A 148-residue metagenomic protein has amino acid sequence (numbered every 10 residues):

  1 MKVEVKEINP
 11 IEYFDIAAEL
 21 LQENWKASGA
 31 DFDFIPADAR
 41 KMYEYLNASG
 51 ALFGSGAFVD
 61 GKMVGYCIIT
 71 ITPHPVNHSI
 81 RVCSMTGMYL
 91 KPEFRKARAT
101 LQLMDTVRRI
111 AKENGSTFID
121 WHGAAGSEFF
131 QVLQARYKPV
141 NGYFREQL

Functional and structural regions predicted by a protein language model:
M1-A37: Short amphipathic alpha-helix that is part of the acyltransferase structural core
D31-G54, V59, C67-H78: A conserved beta-strand-loop-helix scaffold within acyl/acetyltransferase catalytic domains
A51-L52, E113-S116: Short, high-confidence coil segments that cap the C-terminus of an alpha-helix and link into the following beta-strand
G61-Y66, C83: Glycine-rich phosphate/pyrophosphate-binding loop shared by adenosine-nucleotide-utilizing enzymes
T86-K96: A short, internal acetyl-CoA/4′-phosphopantetheine-binding micro-motif in the GNAT/acyltransferase core
K96-R109: Conserved acetyl-CoA-binding loop-helix of GNAT-fold acetyltransferases
I119-F130: Conserved beta-strand-loop-alpha-helix junction that forms the acyl-donor binding cleft
H122-A124, K138-L148: Conserved catalytic-core motifs of GNAT/GCN5-like acyltransferases
